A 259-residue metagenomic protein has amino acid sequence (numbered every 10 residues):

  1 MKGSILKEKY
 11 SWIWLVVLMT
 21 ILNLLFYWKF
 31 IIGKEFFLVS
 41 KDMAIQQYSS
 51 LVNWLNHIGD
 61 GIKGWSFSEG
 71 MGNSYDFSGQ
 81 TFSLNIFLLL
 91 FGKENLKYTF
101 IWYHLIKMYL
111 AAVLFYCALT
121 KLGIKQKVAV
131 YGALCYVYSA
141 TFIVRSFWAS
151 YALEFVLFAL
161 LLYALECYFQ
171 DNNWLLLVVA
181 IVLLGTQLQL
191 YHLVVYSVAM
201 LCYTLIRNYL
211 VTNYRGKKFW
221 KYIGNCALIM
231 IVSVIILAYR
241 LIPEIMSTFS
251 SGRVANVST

Functional and structural regions predicted by a protein language model:
M1-W28, K221-M230: Start-transfer (signal-anchor) and selected internal transmembrane alpha helices of multi-pass inner/ER membrane
K7-W14, G92-T99, Y103, I124-G132: Membrane-interface starts of transmembrane alpha-helices
M19, Y109-L122, Q126-L210, N225-I245 (+1 more regions): Membrane-embedded helix bundles of polyisoprenyl
T20-A112, L134-F155, T259: Membrane-interface coil-to-helix junctions
D60, C167-D171, K217, K221: Membrane-interface extramembranous regions at the lipid-water interface
E94, Y214-R215, F219: Juxtamembrane loop-helix boundary motifs flanking transmembrane segments in multi-pass membrane proteins
F249-T259: Membrane-proximal helix-loop-helix interfaces that form the catalytic/acceptor-binding platform of multi-pass membrane
